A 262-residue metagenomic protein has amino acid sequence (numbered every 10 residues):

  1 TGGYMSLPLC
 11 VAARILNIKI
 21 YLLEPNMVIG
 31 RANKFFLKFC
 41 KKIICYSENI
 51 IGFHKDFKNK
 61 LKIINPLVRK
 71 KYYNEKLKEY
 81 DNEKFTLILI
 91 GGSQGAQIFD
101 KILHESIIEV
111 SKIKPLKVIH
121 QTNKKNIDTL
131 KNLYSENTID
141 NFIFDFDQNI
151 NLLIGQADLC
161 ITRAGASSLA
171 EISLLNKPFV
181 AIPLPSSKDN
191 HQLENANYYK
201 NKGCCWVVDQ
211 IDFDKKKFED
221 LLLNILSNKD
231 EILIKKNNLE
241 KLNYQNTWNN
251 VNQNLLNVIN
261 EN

Functional and structural regions predicted by a protein language model:
T1-L16: An aromatic- and histidine-rich active-site surface loop
R14-E75, N201: Active-site-proximal region of nucleotide-activated glycan assembly enzymes, centered on histidine/acidic-rich loops
E75-C160, L193-A196, V208-F218: Donor-nucleotide binding loops and adjacent catalytic segments primarily of GT-B fold Leloir glycosyltransferases
G155-A170, K177-P178: Acidic donor-binding loop of glycosyltransferase active sites
T162, P178-D189: Short hydrophobic beta-strand element within catalytic cores of glycosyltransferases and related nucleotide-activated
K202-D209, F213-D230: C-terminal "capping" alpha-helix adjacent to the active site of nucleotide-linked donor transferases in cell-envelope
E231-Q245: A short, well-ordered alpha-helix in the C-terminal region of glycosyltransferases
Y244-N262: C-terminal alpha-helical cap of glycosyltransferases
